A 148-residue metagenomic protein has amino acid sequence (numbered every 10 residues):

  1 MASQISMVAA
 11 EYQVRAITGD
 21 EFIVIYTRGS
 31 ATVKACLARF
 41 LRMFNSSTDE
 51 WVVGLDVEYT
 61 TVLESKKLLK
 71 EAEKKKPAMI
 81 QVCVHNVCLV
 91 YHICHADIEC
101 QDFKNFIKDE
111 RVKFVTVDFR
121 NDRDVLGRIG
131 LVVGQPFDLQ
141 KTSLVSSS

Functional and structural regions predicted by a protein language model:
M1-V53, V57, T61, A96 (+1 more regions): N-terminal accessory regions of nucleic-acid-interacting proteins
I17-R28, V82-H92, Q140: Short, basic, glycine/proline-bearing loop/turn elements
V52, C88, K113: Hydrophobic "anchor" residues on beta-strands that sit immediately upstream of conserved functional sites
L55-V57, Y91-C94, V115-F119: Short His-Asn-centered micro-motif
T61-V62, E99-C100, D122-D124: Short, well-ordered alpha-helical microsegments
L63-V87: A short alpha/beta connector and helix-capping loop motif
Q81-H85, F106, V112, F119-S148: Metal-dependent phosphoesterase core characteristic of DEDDh/y 3'-5' exonuclease domains
V87-K104, K108: Nucleic-acid-processing active sites and adjacent nucleic-acid-binding tracks, predominantly divalent metal-dependent
